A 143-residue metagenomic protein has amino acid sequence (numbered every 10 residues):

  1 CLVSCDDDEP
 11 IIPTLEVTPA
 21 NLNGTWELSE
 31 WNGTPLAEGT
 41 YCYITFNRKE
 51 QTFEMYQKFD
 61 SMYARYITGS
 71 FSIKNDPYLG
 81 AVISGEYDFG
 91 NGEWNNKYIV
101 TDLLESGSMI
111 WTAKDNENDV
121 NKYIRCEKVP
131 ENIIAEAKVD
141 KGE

Functional and structural regions predicted by a protein language model:
L2-S4: C-terminal motif of bacterial Sec signal peptides marking the signal peptidase cleavage site
P10-E27, K141: N-terminal helix-cap/turn-to-beta initiation motif at the start of protein domains
L15, Y66-D76, T112-E143: Edge beta-strand at a domain terminus
L22, I44-F53, K74-G80, V100-I110 (+1 more regions): Short, solvent-exposed coil/turn segments at beta-strand boundaries
G24-T52, E86-W94: Short, solvent-exposed loop/hinge segments that bridge or flank secondary-structure elements
S29-N32, M55-F59, S84-Y87, T112-N116: Beta-turn initiation residues at beta-strand->coil junctions
L36-V82: N-terminal glycine/threonine-rich, aromatic-flanked beta-hairpin/loop signature
L79-D102: An anionic, turn-rich surface loop/hairpin at beta-sheet edges that serves as a generic interaction/coordination patch
